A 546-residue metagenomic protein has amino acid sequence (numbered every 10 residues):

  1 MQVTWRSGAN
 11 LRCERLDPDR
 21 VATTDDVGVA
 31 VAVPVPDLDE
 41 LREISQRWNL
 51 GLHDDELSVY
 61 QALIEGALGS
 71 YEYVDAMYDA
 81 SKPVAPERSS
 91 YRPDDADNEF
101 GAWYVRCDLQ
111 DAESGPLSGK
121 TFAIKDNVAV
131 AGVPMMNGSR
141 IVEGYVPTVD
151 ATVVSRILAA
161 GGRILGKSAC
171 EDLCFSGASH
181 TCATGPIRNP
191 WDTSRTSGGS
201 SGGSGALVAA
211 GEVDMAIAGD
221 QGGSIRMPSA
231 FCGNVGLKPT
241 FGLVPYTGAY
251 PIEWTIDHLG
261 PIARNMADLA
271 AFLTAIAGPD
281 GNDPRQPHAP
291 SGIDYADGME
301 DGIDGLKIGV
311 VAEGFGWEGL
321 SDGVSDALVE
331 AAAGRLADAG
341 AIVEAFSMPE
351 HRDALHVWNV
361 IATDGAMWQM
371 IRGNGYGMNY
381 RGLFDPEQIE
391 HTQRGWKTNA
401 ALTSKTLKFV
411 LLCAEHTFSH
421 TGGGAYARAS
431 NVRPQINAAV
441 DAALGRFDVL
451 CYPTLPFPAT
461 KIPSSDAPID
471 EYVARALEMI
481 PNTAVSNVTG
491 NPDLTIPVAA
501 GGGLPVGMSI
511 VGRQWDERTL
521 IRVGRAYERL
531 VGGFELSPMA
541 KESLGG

Functional and structural regions predicted by a protein language model:
R20-L117, A275-P481, V488, W515 (+1 more regions): Amidase signature
N49-G51, Y104-V105, T121-A123, I141-V146 (+3 more regions): Short, well-ordered beta-strand elements within core beta-sheets of diverse protein domains
G51-Q221, G334, A339, A438: Gly/Ser-rich catalytic/binding loops embedded in alpha/beta enzyme cores
D150-A151, S155-P279, N487-A500, L504-G507: Short glycine/serine-rich loop segments
S179-A183, A230-G233, V357-T363, D466-P468 (+1 more regions): Short low-complexity, flexible loop/linker segments enriched in glycine and/or proline with clustered acidic
